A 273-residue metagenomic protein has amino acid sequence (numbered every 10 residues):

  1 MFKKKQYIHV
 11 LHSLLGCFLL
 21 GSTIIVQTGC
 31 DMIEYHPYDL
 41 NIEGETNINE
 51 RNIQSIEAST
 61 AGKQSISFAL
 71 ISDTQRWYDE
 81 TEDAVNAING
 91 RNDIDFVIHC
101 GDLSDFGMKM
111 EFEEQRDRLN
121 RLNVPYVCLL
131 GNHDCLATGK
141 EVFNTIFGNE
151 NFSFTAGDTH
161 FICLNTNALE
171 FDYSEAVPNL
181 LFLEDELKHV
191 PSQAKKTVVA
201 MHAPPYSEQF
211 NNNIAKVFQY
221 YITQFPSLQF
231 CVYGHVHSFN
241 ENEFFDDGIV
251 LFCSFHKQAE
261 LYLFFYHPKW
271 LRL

Functional and structural regions predicted by a protein language model:
M1-T28: Sec-dependent bacterial lipoprotein signal peptides
C30-E114: N-terminal active-site segment of His-dependent metallophosphoesterases
I33-E50, Q54-S55, I71, F154 (+1 more regions): Binuclear metal-dependent phosphoesterase catalytic core
S59-F68, S153-C163, S192, K196 (+2 more regions): Beta-strand-turn-beta hairpins that frame and shape the catalytic cleft of phosphate-ester-processing enzymes
Q64, W77-A84, C100, E111 (+4 more regions): Stable alpha-helical elements in mature extracytoplasmic
R76-E80, D105-E111, H133-T138, L169-D172 (+3 more regions): Active-site environment of divalent metal-dependent phosphoester hydrolases
T81-N151, T155-A156: Core catalytic region of metal-dependent phosphoesterases/phosphodiesterases, especially metallo-beta-lactamase-like
N89-F96, F171-G248: His/acidic metal-ligating clusters that form di-metal
